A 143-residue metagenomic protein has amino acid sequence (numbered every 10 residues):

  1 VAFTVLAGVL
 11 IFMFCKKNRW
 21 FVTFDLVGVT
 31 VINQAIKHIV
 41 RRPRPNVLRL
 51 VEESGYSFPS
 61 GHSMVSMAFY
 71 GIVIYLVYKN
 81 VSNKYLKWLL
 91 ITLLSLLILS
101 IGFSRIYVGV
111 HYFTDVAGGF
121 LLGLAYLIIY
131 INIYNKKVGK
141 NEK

Functional and structural regions predicted by a protein language model:
V1-Y56, I72-K79, L90: Hydrophobic alpha-helical bundle signature of multipass membrane enzymes
N46-K143: Membrane-embedded catalytic cores of phosphoryl/pyrophosphoryl-handling enzymes
